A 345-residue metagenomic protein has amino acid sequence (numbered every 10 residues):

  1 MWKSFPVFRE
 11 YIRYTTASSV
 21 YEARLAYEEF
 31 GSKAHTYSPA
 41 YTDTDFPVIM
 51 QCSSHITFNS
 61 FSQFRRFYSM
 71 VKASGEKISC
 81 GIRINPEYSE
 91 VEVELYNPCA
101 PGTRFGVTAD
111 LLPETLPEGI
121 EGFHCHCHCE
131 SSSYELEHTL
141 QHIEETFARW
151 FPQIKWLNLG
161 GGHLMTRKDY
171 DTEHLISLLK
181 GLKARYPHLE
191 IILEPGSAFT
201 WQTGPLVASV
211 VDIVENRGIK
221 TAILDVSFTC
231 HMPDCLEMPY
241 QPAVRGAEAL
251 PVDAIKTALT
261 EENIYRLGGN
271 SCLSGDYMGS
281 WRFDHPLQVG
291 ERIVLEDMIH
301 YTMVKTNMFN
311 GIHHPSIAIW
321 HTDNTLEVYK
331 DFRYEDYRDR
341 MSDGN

Functional and structural regions predicted by a protein language model:
M1-W156, Y170, L178-G181, R185: Active-site-proximal beta-alpha core segment in soluble small-molecule metabolic enzymes
W2-P6, S133-H138, T166-L175, Q202-A208 (+2 more regions): Short glycine/threonine-rich loop-to-helix capping motif typified by GTGT followed within a few residues by an Asp-Pro
I84-P86, G161, F228: Short, small-residue-rich loop/turn micro-motifs
Y88-E90, C129, M165, F199 (+1 more regions): Feature marks short, surface-exposed loop/turn motifs that line or immediately flank catalytic pockets and channel
H126-H128, L157-T166, P195-A198: Glycine-rich beta-strand-to-loop/alpha-helix junction loops that act as flexible
L178, L193-N345: Charged (often Lys/Glu-rich) extended helix/loop segments that serve as interaction or gating elements
